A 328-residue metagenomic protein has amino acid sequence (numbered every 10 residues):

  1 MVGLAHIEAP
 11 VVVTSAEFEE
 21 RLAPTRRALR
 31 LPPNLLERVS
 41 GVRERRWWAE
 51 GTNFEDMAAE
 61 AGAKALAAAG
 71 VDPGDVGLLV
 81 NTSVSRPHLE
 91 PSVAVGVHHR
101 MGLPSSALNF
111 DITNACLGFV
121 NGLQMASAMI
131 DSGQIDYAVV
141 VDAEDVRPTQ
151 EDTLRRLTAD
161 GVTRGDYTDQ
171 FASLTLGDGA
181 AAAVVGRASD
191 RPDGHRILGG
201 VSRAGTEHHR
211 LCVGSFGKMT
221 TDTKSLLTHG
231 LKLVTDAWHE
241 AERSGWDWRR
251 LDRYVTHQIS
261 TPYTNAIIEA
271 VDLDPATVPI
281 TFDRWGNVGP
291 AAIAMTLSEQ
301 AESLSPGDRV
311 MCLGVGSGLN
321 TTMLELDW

Functional and structural regions predicted by a protein language model:
M1-E50, A159-T228, V315, D327-W328: Condensing-enzyme catalytic core mediating Claisen C-C bond formation in acyl metabolism
V2-G3, T82, T113, A138-E144 (+2 more regions): Short beta-strand segments
L29-R38, H88-L103, P148-V162, H209-R210 (+1 more regions): Acidic-glycine-rich active-site phosphate/pyrophosphate-binding loop
L31-P32, F54-A69, H229-S244, T296-Q300: Short, well-ordered amphipathic alpha-helical segments that serve as non-catalytic structural scaffolds within diverse
V42-R43, D75-V80, M101-I112, G161-T168 (+2 more regions): Glycine/charged-rich beta-loop-alpha catalytic/anionic-binding loops adjacent to active sites
A59-G62, S85-P87, H98-H99, P104-S106 (+4 more regions): Claisen-condensing/thiolase-fold acyl-transfer catalytic domains that form or cleave C-C bonds in fatty acid
Q134-T153, G205-H209, T261: Acyl-CoA/ACP chain-elongation machinery
L211-R253: Oxyanion-binding "anion nests"
